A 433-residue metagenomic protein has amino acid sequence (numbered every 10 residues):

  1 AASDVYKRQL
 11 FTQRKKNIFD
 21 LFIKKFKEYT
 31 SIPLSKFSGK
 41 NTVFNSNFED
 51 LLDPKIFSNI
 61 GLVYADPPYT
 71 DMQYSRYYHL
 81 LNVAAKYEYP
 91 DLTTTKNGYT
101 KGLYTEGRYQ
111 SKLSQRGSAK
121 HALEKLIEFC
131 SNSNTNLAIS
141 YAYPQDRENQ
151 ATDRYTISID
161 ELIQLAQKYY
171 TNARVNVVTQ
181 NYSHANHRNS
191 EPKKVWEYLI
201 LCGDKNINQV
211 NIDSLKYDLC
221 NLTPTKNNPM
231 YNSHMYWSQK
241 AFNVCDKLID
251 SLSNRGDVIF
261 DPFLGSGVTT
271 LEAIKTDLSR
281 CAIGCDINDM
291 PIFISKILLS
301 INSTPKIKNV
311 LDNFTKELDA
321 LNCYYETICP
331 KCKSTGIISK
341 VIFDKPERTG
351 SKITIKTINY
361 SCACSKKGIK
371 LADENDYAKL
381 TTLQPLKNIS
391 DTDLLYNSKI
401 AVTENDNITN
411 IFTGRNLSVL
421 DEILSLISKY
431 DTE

Functional and structural regions predicted by a protein language model:
A1-Y78, P90-K96, T100, L215-D218 (+3 more regions): SAM-dependent nucleic-acid methyltransferase catalytic core
I60-G61, T135, D257: Conserved acidic residues
T70-S133, T223-P224, K387-I389, D393 (+1 more regions): SAM-dependent methyltransferase catalytic-core segment centered on the flexible catalytic loop and adjoining short
M72-Y89, N232, S238-N322: Conserved S-adenosyl-L-methionine
G107-T171, Y325: Conserved Class I SAM-dependent methyltransferase catalytic core
I159, I163-I207: Class I S-adenosyl-L-methionine
I207-S253: S-adenosyl-L-methionine
T315-K387: Cys/His-rich short segments
